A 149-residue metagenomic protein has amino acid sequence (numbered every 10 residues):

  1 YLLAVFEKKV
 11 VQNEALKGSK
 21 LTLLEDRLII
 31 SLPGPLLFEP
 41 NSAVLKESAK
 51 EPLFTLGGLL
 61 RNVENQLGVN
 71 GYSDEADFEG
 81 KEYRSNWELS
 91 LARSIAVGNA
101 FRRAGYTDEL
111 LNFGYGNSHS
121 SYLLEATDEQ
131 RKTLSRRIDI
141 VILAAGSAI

Functional and structural regions predicted by a protein language model:
Y1-G34, E39: Juxtamembrane linker/hinge segments adjacent to a transmembrane helix in small membrane proteins
K17-G18, L56, T127-D128: Generic recognition of flexible, low-complexity loop/linker segments
L24, S31, L37-K50, L60 (+1 more regions): Periplasmic OmpA-like peptidoglycan-binding domain that tethers envelope proteins to the cell wall
